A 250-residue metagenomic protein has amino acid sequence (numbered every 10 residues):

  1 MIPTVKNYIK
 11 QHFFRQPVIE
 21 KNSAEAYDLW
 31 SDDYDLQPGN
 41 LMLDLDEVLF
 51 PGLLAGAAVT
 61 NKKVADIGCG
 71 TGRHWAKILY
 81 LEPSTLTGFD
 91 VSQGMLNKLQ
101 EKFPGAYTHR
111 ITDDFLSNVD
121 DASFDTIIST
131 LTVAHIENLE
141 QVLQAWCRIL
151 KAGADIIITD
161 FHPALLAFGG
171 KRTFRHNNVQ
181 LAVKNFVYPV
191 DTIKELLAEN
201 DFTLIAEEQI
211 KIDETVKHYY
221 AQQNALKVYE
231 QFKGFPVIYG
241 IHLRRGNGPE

Functional and structural regions predicted by a protein language model:
I2-A58, R73-K77, M95-K98, K217-H218 (+1 more regions): Conserved class I S-adenosyl-L-methionine
A65-I67, T71-L116: Class I SAM-dependent methyltransferase SAM/SAH-binding core
S117-I127: A short acidic, Gly/Pro-enriched loop at the edge of an enzyme's catalytic core that lines a small-molecule cofactor
T126-L139: A short SAM/SAH-binding and catalytic strip from SAM-dependent methyltransferases
E140-D155: A short glycine-rich, Lys/Arg-flanked "PGG" loop and its adjoining helix->strand segment in the class I
I157-Q180, K184: Conserved class I S-adenosyl-L-methionine
N185-E207: Short alpha-helix
I205-E250: Conserved Class I S-adenosyl-L-methionine
